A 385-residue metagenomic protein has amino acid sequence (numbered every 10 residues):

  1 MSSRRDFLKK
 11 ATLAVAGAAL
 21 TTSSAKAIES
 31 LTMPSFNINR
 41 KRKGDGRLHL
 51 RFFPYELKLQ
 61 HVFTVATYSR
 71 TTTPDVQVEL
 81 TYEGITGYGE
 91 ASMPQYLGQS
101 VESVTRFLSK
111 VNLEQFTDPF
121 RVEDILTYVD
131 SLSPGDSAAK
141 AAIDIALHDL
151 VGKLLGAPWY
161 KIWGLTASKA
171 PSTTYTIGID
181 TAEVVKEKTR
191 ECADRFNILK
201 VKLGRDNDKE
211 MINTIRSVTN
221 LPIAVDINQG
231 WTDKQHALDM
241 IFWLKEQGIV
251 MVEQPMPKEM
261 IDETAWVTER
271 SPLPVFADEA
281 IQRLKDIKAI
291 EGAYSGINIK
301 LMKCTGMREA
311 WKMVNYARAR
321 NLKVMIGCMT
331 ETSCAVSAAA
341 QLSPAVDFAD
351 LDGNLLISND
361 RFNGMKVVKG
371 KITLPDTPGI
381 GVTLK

Functional and structural regions predicted by a protein language model:
M1-S3: N-terminal secretory signal peptides
D6-S30: N-terminal export signals
T12-V15, S35-L57, D75, E83 (+1 more regions): Flexible C-terminal active-site loop/helix
K41-F52, Y68, L80-Y82, T86-L154: Metal- or metallocofactor-binding catalytic centers and their adjacent structured scaffolds across diverse enzyme
V78, G84, I143, G156 (+6 more regions): Conserved, mostly hydrophobic/aromatic
W159-S271: Metal-dependent enolase-superfamily TIM-barrel catalytic cores that perform enediolate-based chemistry
M240-V252, E291-I297, Q341-F362: Structural recognition of alpha->loop->beta junctions
E263-T264, R270, F276, I281-L351: Catalytic alpha/beta core domains of metabolic enzymes, predominantly
